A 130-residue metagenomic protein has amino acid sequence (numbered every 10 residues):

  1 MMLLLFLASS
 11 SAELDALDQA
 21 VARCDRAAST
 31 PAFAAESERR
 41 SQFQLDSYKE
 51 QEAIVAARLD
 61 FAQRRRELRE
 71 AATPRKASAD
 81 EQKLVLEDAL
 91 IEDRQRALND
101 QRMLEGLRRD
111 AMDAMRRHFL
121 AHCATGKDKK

Functional and structural regions predicted by a protein language model:
M1-A12: Classic N-terminal secretory signal peptides
S10-L59: Immediate post-signal-peptide N-terminus of mature secreted/exported proteins
C24, A28, E52, A62 (+4 more regions): Short, flexible helical or helix-coil boundary motifs
A28, A32, A89-K130: C-terminal amphipathic alpha-helix
L45, E52-A53, A71, Q82 (+4 more regions): Intrinsic disorder/low-complexity segments enriched in polar/small residues
S47-K83: Extended alpha-helical coiled-coil "stalk/arm" regions that act as elongated linkers or oligomerization scaffolds
